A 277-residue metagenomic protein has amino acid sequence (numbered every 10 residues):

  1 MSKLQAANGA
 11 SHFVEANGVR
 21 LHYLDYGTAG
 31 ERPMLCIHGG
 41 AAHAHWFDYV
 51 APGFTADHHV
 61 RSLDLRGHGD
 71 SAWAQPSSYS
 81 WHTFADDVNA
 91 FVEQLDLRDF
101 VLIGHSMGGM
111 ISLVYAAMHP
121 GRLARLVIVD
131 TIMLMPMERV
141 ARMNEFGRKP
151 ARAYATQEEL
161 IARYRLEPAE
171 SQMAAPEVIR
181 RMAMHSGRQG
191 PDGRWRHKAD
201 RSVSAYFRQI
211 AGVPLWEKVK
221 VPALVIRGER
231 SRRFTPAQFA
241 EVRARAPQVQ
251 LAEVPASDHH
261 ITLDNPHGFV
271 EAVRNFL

Functional and structural regions predicted by a protein language model:
M1-M34, T55-H58, L97-R98, R274-L277: Alpha/beta-hydrolase fold catalytic core
V19-W73: Conserved HGGG/HGGXW glycine-rich cap/lid loop of the alpha/beta-hydrolase fold
W46-D48, S71-S77, E138-R139, P236-A237: Conserved catalytic-core motifs of eukaryotic protein kinase domains, centered on the activation segment
T83-F100: Conserved acidic catalytic loop of the alpha/beta-hydrolase fold
R98-M137: Conserved hydrolase catalytic core segment
M135-A199: Helix-rich cap/lid subdomain of alpha/beta-hydrolase
G187-R245, Q250-E253: Conserved serine/cysteine hydrolase catalytic core
S257-P266, V270: Catalytic histidine-centered segment of alpha/beta-hydrolase-like enzymes
